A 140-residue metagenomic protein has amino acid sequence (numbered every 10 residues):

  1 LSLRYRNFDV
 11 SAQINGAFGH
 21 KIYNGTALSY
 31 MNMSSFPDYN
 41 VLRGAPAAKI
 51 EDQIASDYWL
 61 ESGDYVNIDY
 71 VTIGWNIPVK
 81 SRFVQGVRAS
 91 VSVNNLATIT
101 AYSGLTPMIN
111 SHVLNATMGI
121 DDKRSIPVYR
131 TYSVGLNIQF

Functional and structural regions predicted by a protein language model:
L1, F8, I68-I73, R130-L136: Hydrophobic, lipid-facing positions within transmembrane beta-strands of outer-membrane proteins
S2, Y65, R124-I126: A composition-driven surface/loop motif
Y5-N7, V93: Residue-level signal for tight coil/turn positions that link beta-strands
N7-S11, S81: Repeated loop/turn-to-beta-strand initiation elements of outer-membrane beta-barrel proteins
N15-L96: Extracytoplasmic gating/loop element in the C-terminal half of outer-membrane beta-barrel translocons and assembly
D38-L42, I50-A55, T100-F140: C-terminal beta-signal and terminal closure region of outer-membrane beta-barrel proteins
